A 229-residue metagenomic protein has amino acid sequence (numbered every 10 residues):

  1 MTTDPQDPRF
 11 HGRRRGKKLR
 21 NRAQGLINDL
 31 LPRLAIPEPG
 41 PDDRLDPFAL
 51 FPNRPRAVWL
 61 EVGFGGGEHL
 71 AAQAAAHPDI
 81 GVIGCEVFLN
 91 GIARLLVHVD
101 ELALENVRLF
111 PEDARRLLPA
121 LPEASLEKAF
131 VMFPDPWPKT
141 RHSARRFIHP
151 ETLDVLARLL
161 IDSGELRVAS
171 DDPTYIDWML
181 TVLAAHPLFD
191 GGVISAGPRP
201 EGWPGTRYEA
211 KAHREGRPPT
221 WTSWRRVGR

Functional and structural regions predicted by a protein language model:
M1-L60, E68-A75: S-adenosyl-L-methionine
A57-R116: SAM cofactor-binding core of SAM-dependent methyltransferases, primarily the Rossmann-like beta-alpha-beta module
P119-K128, F133: A short acidic, Gly/Pro-enriched loop at the edge of an enzyme's catalytic core that lines a small-molecule cofactor
A129, L156-A157, L166, M179: Class I S-adenosylmethionine-dependent transferase superfamily signal
K139-F147: Glycine/threonine-rich flexible loop motifs
I148-D162: A short glycine-rich, Lys/Arg-flanked "PGG" loop and its adjoining helix->strand segment in the class I
D162-S170: Conserved beta-strand signature within the Rossmann-like core of class I S-adenosyl-L-methionine
Y175-D177, T181-R229: Class I S-adenosyl-L-methionine
